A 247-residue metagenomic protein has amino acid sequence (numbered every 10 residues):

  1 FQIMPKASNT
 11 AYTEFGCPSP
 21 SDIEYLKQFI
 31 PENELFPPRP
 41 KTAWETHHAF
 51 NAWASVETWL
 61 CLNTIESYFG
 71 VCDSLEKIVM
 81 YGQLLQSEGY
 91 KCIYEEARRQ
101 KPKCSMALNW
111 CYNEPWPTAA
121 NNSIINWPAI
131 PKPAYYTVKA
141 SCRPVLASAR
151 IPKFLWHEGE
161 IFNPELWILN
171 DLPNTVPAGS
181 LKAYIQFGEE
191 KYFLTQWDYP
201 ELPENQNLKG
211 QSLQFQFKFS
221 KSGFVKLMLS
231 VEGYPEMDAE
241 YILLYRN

Functional and structural regions predicted by a protein language model:
F1-P177, I185, P200: Substrate-binding clefts and catalytic carboxylate motifs of secreted carbohydrate-active enzymes
F36, P203, K209, Q214 (+1 more regions): Compositionally biased amphipathic helical and low-complexity segments enriched in hydrophobic
G159-E201, K209-L213, S222-E232: Beta-strand-rich binding/interaction modules
E201, P235-N247: Short beta-strand elements
